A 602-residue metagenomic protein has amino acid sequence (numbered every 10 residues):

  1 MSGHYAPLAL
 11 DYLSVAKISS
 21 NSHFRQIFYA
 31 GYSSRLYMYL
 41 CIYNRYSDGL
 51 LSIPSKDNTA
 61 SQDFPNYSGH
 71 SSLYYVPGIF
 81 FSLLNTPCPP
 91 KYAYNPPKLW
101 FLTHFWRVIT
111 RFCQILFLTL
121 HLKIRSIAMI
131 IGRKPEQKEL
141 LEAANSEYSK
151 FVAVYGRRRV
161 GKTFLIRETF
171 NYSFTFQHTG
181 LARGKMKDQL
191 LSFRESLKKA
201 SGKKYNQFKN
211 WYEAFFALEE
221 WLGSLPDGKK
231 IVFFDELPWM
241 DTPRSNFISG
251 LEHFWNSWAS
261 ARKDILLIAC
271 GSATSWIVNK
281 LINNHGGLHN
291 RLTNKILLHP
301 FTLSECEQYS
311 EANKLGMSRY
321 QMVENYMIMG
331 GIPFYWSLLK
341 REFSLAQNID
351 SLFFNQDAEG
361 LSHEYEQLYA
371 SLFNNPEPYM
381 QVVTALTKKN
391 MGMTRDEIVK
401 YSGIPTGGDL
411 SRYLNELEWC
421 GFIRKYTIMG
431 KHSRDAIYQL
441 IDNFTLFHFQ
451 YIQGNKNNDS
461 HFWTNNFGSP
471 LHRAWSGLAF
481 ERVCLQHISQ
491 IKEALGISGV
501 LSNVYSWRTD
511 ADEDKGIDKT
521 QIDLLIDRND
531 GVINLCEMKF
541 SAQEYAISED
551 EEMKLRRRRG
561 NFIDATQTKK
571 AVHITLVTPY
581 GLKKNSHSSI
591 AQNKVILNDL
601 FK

Functional and structural regions predicted by a protein language model:
P7-A9, S14-S22, A30-S34, S52 (+1 more regions): Short linear motifs in low-complexity or flexible loops
Q26, D57, G69-S71, Y75-N466 (+1 more regions): Phosphate-binding site recognition
D48-P54, A60, E195: Compositionally biased, low-complexity peptide segments typical of secreted/host-interacting small proteins
M429, A436-K602: A cross-kingdom feature that marks ATP-driven nucleic-acid transaction machinery
